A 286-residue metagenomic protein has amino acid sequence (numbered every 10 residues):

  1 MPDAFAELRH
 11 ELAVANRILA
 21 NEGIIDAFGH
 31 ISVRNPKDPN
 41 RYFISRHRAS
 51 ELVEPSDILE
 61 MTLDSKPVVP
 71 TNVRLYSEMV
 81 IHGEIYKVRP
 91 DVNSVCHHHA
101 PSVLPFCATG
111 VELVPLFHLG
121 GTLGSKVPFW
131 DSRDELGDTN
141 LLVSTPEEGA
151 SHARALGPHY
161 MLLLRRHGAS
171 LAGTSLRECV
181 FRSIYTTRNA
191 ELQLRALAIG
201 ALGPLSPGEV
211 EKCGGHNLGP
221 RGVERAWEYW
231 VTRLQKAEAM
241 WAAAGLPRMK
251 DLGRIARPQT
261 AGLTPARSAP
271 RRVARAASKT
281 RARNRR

Functional and structural regions predicted by a protein language model:
M1-R286: Glycine-rich flexible loops
